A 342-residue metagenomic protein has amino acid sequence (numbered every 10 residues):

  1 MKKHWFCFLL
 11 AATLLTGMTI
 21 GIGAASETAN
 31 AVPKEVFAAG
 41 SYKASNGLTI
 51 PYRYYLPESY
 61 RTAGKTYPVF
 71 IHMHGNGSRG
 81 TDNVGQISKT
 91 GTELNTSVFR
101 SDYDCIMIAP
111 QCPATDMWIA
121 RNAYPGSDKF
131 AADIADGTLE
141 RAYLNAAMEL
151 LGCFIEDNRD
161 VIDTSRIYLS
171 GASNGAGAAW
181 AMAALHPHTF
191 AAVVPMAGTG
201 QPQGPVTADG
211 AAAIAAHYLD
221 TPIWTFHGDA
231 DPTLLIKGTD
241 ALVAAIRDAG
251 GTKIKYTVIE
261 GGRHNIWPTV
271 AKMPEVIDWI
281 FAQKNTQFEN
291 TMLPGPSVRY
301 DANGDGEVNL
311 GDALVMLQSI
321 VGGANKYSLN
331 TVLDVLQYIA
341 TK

Functional and structural regions predicted by a protein language model:
L9-G17: Bacterial N-terminal signal peptides
I22-V69, C105, G177, A241-A244 (+3 more regions): A domain-start/cap signature at the N-terminus of enzymes
S59-K65, R121-S173: Gly/Ser-rich "nucleophile elbow"/oxyanion-hole loop immediately N-terminal to the catalytic nucleophile in hydrolases
P68-H74, A197, H227: The conserved beta1-alpha1 loop
N76-N145: Active-site machinery of serine-nucleophile hydrolases
E156-G210, I214: Primarily recognizes the serine-hydrolase "nucleophile elbow" in alpha/beta-hydrolase and SGNH/GDSL folds
H188-A282: The feature captures the conserved acid-bearing segment of alpha/beta-hydrolase catalytic domains
L293-P296, A302-K342: Alpha-helical segments with a strong preference for the paired helices of cellulosomal dockerin domains
